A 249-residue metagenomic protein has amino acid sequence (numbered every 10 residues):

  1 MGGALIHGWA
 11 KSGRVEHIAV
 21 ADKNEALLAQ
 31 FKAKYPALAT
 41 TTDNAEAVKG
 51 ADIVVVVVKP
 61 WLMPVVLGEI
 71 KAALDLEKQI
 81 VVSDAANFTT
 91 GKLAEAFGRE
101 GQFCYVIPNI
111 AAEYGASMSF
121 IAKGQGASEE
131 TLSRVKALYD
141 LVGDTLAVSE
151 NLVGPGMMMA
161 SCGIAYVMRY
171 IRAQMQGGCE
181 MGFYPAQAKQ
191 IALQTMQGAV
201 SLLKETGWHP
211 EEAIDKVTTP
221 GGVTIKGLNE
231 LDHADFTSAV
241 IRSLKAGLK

Functional and structural regions predicted by a protein language model:
M1-G50, A116-S117, C179-M181: NAD(P)+-binding Rossmann beta1-loop-alpha1 motif at the extreme N-terminus of oxidoreductases
L5, N44-K49, I53-I121: Rossmann-like NAD(P)(H) cofactor-binding subdomain of soluble oxidoreductases
N24, A86-F88, P108-A112, Q194-M196 (+1 more regions): Glycine-rich beta-alpha junction loops
L28, A47, Y184-I191, A213: Small-residue helix-packing motif on alpha-helices
K92-Q102, M118-P155, Y166-E205, A246: Internal alpha-helical scaffold of NAD(P)-dependent oxidoreductase catalytic cores
P108-A112, M157-V167: Glycine/serine-rich anion-binding loops at beta->alpha junctions that coordinate negatively charged ligand groups
L193-K249: NAD(P)-dependent Rossmann-like dehydrogenase/reductase catalytic/cofactor-binding core
